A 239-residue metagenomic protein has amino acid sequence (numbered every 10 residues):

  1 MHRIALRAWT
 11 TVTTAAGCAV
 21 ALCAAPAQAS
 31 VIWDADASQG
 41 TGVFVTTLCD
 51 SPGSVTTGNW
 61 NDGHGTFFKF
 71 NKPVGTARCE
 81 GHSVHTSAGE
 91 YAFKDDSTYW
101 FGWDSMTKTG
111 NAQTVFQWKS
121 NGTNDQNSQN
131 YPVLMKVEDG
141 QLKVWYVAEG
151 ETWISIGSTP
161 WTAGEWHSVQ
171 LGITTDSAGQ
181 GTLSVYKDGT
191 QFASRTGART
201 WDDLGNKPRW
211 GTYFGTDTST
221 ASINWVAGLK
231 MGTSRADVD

Functional and structural regions predicted by a protein language model:
M1-A29: Secretory targeting and sorting signals
I4, A29-H167, L171-D239: Low-complexity, Ser/Thr/Pro/Gly-rich disordered linker/stalk regions
